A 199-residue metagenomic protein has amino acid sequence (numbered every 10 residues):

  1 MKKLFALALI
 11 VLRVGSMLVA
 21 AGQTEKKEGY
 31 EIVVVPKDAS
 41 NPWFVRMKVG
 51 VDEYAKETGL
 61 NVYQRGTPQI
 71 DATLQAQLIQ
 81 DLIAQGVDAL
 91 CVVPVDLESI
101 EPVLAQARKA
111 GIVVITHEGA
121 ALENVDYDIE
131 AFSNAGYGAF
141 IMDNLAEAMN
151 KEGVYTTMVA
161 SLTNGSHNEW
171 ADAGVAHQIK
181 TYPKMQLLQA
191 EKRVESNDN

Functional and structural regions predicted by a protein language model:
K2-I10: Sec-dependent signal peptide recognition, specifically the positively charged N-region followed immediately by
L4, V19-N199: A residue-level marker of the well-folded mature domains of exported/periplasmic proteins
L9, R13-M17, G22: Hydrophobic core
